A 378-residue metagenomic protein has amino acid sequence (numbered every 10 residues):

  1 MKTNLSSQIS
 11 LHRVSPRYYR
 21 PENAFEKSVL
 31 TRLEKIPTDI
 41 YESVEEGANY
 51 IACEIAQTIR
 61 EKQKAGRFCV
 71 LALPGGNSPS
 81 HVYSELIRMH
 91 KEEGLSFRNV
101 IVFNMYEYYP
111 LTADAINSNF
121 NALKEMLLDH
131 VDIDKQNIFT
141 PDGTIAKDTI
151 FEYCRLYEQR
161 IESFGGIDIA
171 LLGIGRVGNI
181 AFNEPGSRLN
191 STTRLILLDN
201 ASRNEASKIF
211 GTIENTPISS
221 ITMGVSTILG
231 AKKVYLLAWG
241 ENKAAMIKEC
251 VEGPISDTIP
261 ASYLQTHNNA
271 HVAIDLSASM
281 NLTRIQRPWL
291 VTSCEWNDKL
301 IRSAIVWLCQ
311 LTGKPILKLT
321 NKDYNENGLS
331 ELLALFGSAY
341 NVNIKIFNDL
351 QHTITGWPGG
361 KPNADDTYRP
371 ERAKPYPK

Functional and structural regions predicted by a protein language model:
K2-H12, F25, S226, G230-D366: ATP/nucleoside-binding phosphotransfer catalytic cores, i.e., glycine-rich phosphate-binding loops
K2-V70: N-terminal glycine-/serine-/threonine-rich phosphate-binding loop
E22-K35, L95-I169, T292-A304, Q310-P315: Ligand-binding beta-strand-loop-alpha-helix segment within the catalytic cores of soluble metabolic enzymes
E61-E92: Glycine-rich N-terminal segment of FAD-binding domains in flavoprotein oxidoreductases, spanning the beta-loop-helix
L73-S78, L172-R176, W239: Glycine-rich beta-strand-to-loop/alpha-helix junction loops that act as flexible
S84-S96, N119-N121, E125, E184-L195 (+1 more regions): A glycine- and small-aliphatic-rich helix-loop capping segment at beta-alpha/alpha-beta transitions that lines
I150-E152, A181-S187, S191-T193, M246-C250 (+1 more regions): A short secondary-structure junction signal
A181-V225: Class I SAM-dependent methyltransferase SAM-binding "motif I" and its flanking Rossmann-like core
